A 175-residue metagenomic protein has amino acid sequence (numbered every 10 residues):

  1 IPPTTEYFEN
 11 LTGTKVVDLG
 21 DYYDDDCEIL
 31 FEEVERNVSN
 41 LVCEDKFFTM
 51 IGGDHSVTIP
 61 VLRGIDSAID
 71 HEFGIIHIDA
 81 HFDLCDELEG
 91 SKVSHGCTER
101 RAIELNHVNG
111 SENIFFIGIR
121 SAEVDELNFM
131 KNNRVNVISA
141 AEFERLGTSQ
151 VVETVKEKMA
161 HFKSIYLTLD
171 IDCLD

Functional and structural regions predicted by a protein language model:
I1-D175: Conserved alpha-helical scaffold segments that buttress catalytic/binding sites
